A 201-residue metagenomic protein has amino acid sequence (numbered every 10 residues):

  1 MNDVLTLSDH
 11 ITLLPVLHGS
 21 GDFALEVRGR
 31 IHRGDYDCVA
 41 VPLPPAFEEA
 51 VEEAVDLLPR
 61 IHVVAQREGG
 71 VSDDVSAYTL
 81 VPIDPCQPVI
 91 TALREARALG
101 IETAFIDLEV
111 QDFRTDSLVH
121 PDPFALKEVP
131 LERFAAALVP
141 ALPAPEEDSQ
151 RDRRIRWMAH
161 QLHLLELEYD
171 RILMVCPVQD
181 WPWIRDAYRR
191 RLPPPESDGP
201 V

Functional and structural regions predicted by a protein language model:
M1-V201: Compositional signal for N-terminal targeting/processing segments
